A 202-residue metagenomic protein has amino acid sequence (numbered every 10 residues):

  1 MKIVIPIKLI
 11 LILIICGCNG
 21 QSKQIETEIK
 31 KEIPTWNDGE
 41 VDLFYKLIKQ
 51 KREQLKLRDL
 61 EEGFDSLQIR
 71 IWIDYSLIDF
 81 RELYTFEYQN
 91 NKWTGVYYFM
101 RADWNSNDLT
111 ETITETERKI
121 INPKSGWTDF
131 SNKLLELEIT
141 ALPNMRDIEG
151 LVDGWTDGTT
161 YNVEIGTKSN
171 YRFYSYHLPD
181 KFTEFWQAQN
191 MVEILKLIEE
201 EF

Functional and structural regions predicted by a protein language model:
M1-I29: Bacterial Sec-dependent N-terminal signal peptides
N19-F202: Function-determining sites in protein domains
